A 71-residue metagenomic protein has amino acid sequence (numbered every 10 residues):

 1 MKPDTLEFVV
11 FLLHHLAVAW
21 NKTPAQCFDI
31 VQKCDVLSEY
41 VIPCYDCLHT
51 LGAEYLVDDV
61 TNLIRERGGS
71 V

Functional and structural regions predicted by a protein language model:
M1-V71: C-terminal alpha-helical interaction appendages
